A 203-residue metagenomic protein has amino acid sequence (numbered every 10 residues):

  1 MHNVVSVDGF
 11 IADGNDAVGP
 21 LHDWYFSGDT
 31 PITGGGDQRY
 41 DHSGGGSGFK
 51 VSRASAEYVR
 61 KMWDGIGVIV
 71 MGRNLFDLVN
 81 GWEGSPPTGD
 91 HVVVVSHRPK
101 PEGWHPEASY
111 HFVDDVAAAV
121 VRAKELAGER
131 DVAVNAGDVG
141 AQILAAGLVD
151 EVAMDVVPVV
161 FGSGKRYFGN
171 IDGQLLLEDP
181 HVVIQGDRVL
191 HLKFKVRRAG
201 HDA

Functional and structural regions predicted by a protein language model:
M1-A146, P158-A203: Portal/gating segments that form or line small-molecule/metal binding sites
L148-D150: Short acidic amphipathic segments
